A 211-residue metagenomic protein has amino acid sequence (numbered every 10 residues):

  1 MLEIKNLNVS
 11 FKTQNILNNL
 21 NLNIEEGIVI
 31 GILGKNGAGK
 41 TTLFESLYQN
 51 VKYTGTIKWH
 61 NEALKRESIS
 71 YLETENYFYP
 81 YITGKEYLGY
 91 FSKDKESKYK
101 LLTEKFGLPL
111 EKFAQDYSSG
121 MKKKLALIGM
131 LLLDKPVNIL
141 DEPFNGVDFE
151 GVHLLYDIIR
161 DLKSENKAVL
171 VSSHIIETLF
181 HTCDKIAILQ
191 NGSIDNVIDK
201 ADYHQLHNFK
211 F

Functional and structural regions predicted by a protein language model:
L2, L17-N19: Conserved structural motif at the start of ABC-family nucleotide-binding domains
L33-K35: The feature captures the beta-strand-to-loop junction immediately N-terminal to the Walker
Q49-E67: Conserved ABC transporter NBD signature motif
L102-S118, K122: Conserved ABC nucleotide-binding domain
L127-I128: Hydrophobic anchor residue at the start of the ABC signature
N138-E142: Catalytic Walker B motif of ABC-type/P-loop ATPase nucleotide-binding domains
S172-H174: H-loop/switch region of ABC-family ATPase nucleotide-binding domains
S193-F211: Conserved beta-strand-loop-alpha-helix hinge in the C-terminal portion of ABC ATPase nucleotide-binding domains
